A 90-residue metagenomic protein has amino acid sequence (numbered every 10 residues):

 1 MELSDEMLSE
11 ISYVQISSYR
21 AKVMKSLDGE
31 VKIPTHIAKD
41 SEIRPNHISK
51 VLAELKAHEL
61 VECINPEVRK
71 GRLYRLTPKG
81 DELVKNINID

Functional and structural regions predicted by a protein language model:
M1-A21: Short alpha-helical segments that sit at the start of domains
S18-K25, E82: Pre-recognition alpha-helix immediately N-terminal to the DNA-recognition helix within helix-turn-helix or winged-helix
G29-I33: Short capping segments at the starts of secondary-structure elements
H36-D40: A short acidic, leucine-rich amphipathic alpha-helix
N46: Key DNA-contact positions within bacterial/archaeal DNA-binding proteins
S49-K56: Short, hydrophobic-biased segments on the C-terminal half of alpha helices that form "recognition helices"
E59: Glycine-centered, phosphate/nucleic-acid-interacting loop/turn motifs that mediate DNA/RNA or nucleotide
V68-I87: Basic, amphipathic "hinge/linker" alpha-helix immediately C-terminal to the N-terminal HTH DNA-binding motif
